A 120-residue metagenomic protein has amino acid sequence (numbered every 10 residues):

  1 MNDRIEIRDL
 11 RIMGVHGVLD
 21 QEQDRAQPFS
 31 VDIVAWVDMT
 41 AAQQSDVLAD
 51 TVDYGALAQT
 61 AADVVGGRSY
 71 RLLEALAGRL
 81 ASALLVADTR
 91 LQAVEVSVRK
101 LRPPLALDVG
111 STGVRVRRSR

Functional and structural regions predicted by a protein language model:
M1-R120: N-terminal, polar/charged subdomain of small-to-medium soluble alpha/beta proteins
